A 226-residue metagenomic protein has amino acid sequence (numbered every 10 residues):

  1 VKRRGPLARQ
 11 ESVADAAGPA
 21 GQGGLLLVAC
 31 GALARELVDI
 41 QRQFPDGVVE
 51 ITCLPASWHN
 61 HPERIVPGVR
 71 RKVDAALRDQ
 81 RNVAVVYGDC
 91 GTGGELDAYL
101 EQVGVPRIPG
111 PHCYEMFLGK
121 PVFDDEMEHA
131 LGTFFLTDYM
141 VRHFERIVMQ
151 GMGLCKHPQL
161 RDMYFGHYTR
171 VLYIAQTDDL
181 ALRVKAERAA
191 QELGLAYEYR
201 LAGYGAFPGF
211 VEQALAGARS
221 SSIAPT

Functional and structural regions predicted by a protein language model:
V1-A17, G203, A216-T226: Eukaryotic low-complexity, non-globular regulatory regions
K2-F44: N-terminal basic/disordered segments at the start of proteins
V28-R35, W58-H59, V86-L96, Y114-M116 (+3 more regions): Gly/Ser/Thr-rich loops at beta-strand to alpha-helix junctions that form or flank small-molecule/cofactor-binding
G47-I65, Y199-G203: A short beta-strand-loop structural module common to alpha/beta enzyme folds
P62-A75: Glycine-rich, highly charged phosphate/nucleotide-binding loops
G94-I147: Long, charge-dense
E128-L182, E187: A conserved mid-domain beta-alpha-beta active-site/ligand-binding segment of alpha/beta enzyme cores
A175-T226: C-terminal, charge/polar-rich interaction regions
